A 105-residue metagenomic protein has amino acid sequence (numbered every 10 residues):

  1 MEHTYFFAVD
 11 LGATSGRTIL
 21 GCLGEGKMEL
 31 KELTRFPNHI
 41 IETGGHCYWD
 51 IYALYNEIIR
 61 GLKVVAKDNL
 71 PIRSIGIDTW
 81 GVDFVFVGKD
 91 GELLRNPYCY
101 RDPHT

Functional and structural regions predicted by a protein language model:
M1-R95: N-terminal glycine/serine-rich phosphate-binding loop of ATP-dependent small-molecule kinases, especially carbohydrate
Y98: Surface "functional belts" at beta-alpha junctions
D102: Carbohydrate-associated surface elements
T105: Gly/Ser-rich phosphate-binding catalytic loop and adjacent alpha/beta segment that cradle a phosphoryl group at enzyme
